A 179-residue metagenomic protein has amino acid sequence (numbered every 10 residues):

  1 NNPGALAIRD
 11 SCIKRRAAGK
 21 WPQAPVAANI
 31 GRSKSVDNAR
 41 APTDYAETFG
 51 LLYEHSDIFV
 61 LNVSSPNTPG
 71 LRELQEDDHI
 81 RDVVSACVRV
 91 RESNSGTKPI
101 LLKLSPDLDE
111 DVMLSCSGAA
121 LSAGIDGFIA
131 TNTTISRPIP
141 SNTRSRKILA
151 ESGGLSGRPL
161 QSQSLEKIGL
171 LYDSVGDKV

Functional and structural regions predicted by a protein language model:
N1-P22: A gly/proline- and charged-residue-enriched helix-loop-helix capping module
I8-S11, D44-T48, H79-C87, V112 (+3 more regions): A general structural detector for well-ordered alpha-helical segments in enzyme core domains, enriched
A18-K20, V90-T97, L121-I125, S174-K178: Short helix-capping segments at alpha-helix termini
V26-I30, F59-N62, I100-L104, F128-A130 (+1 more regions): Hydrophobic faces of well-ordered beta-strands that scaffold small-molecule active sites in alpha/beta enzyme cores
I30-K34, S65-N67, P106-L108, N132-I135: Glycine-rich beta-alpha junction loops
R32-A46, E73, H79, L101-L121: Active-site glycine- and acidic-residue-rich loops that bind and position anionic ligands or nucleotide-like cofactors
T43-K98, L102-K103: Loop-centered beta-sheet repeat module
P66-H79, M113, L121-K178: Glycine/Thr-rich beta-alpha phosphate-binding loop at enzyme active sites
